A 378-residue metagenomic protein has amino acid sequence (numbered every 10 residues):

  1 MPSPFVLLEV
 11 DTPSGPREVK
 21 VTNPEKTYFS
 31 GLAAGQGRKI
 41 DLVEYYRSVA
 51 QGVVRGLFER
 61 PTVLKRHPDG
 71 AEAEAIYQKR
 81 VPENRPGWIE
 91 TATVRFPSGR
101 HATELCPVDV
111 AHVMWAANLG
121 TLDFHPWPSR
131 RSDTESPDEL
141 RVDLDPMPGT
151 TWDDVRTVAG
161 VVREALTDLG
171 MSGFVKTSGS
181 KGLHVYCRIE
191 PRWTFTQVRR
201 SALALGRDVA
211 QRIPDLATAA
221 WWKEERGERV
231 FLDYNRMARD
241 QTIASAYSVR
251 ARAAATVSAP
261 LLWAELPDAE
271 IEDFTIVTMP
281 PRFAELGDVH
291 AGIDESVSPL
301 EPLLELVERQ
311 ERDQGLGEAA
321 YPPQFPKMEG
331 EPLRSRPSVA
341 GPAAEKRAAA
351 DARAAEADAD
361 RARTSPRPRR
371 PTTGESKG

Functional and structural regions predicted by a protein language model:
M1-E44, V54, F58, L119-E139 (+2 more regions): C-terminal accessory nucleic-acid interaction domains of nucleic acid-metabolism proteins
P2-P16, G35, V43, R47-P148 (+5 more regions): SsDNA-processing nucleotidyl-transfer enzymes
Y28, A71-E74, N84, T150 (+2 more regions): Flexible loop/turn segments at secondary-structure boundaries
L64-H67, G173-G179, A220-E224: Short beta-strand
P137-E139, S172, G182: Short glycine-rich loop/turn motifs
E164-S172, Q211-R212: Secondary-structure boundary elements
T177-C187: Short, conserved phosphate-binding/catalytic loop or strand-edge motifs used in phosphoryl-/nucleotidyl-transfer
Y186-R199: Catalytic palm subdomain of template-directed nucleic-acid polymerases, centered on the conserved carboxylate motif
